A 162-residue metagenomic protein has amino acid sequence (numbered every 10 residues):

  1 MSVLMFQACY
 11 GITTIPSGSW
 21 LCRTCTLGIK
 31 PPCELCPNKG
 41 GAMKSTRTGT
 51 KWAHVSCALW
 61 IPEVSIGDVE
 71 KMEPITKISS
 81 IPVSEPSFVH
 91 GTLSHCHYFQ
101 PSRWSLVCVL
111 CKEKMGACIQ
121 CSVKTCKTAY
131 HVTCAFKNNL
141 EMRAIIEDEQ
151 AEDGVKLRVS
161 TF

Functional and structural regions predicted by a protein language model:
M1-F162: PHD-type zinc finger and closely related Cys/His-rich zinc-binding mini-domains in nuclear regulators
